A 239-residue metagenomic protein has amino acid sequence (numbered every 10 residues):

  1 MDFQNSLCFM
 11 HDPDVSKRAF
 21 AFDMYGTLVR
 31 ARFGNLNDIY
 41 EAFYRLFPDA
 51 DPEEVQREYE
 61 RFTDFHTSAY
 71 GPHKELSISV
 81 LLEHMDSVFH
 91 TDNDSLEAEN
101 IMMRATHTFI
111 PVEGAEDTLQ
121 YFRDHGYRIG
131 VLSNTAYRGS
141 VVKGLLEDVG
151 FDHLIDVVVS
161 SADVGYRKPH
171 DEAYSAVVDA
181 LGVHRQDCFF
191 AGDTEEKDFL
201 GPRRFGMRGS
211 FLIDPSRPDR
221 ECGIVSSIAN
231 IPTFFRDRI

Functional and structural regions predicted by a protein language model:
M1-F22, R30-F33, F47-E53, E116 (+2 more regions): Asp-based, Mg2+/Mn2+-dependent phosphohydrolase catalytic module
F3-Y121, H125, G139, R238: N-terminal helical cap/lid subdomain that shapes the substrate entry/recognition surface in HAD-like hydrolases
